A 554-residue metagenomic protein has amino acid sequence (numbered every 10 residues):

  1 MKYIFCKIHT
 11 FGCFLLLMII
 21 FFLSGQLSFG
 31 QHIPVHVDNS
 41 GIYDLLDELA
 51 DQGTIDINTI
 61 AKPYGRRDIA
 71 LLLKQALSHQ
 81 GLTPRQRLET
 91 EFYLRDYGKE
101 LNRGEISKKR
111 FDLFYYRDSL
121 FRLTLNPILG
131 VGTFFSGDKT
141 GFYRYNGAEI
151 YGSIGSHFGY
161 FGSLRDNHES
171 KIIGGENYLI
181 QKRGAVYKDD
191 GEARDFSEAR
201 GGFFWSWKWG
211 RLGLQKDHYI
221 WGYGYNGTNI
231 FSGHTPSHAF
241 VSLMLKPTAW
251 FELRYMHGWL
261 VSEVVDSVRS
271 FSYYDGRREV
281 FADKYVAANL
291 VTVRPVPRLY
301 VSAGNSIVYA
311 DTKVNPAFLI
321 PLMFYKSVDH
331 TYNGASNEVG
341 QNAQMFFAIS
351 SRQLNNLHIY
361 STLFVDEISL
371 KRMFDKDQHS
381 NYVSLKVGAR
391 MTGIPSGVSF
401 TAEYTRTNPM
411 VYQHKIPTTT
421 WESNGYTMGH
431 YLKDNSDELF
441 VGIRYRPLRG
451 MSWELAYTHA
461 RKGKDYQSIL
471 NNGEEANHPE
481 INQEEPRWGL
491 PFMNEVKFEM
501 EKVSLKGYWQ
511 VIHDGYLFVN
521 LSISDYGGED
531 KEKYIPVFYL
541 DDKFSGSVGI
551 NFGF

Functional and structural regions predicted by a protein language model:
K2-L15: Bacterial N-terminal signal peptides that target proteins for export
G12-G25: Bacterial N-terminal signal peptides
Q26-G30: Sec/Tat signal peptide C-region and signal peptidase I cleavage site
Q31, I57-N58, V519-S522: Ser/Thr/Asn(+Pro)-rich, low-complexity disordered segments
I33, S40, Q52-I60, G65-R67 (+7 more regions): Outer-membrane beta-barrel channel domains
G41-E48: Basic helix-extension-helix modules of the SAP/HeH family
L46, R200, F440: Generic structural marker for isolated residues within well-ordered, non-membrane alpha-helices of soluble domains
F196, R294-F554: Exposed, low-structure sequence patches enriched in small/polar residues
